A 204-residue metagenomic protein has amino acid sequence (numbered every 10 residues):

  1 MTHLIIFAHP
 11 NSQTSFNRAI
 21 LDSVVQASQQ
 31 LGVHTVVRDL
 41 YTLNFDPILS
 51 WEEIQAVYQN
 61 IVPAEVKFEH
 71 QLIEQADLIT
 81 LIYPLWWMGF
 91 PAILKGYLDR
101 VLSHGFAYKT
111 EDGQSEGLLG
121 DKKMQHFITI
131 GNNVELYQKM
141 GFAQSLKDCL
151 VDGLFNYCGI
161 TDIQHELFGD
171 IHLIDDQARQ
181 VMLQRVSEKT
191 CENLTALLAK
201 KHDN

Functional and structural regions predicted by a protein language model:
M1-F106, L173, Q177-N204: N-terminal beta1-alpha1-beta2 submodule of the flavodoxin-like/Rossmannoid cofactor-binding fold
A92-N204: FMN-binding flavodoxin-like domain, especially the glycine-rich phosphate-binding loop
